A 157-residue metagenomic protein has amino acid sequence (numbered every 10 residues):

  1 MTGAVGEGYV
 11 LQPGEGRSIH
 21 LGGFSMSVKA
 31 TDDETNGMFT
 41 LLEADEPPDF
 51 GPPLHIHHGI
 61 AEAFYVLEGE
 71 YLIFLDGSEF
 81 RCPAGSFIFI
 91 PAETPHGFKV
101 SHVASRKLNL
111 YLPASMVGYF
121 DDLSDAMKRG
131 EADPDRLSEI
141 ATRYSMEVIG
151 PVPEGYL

Functional and structural regions predicted by a protein language model:
M1-F39, G130-L157: A short, N-terminal "cap"/entry segment at the start of jelly-roll beta-barrel domains of the cupin/DSBH fold
L11-Q12, G77-P95: Short acidic-glycine-tyrosine-enriched beta hairpin
G22, F50, H58, Y71 (+2 more regions): Hydrophobic small-molecule pocket/channel-lining residues, especially in calycin-type beta-barrels
G22, F74-D76, S101: Short strand-coil-strand connectors
S25-T31, L42-H57: Conserved short histidine dyad/triad with adjacent acidic residue
G59-Y71, D76: Glycine- and acidic-residue-biased ligand/ion/polar-headgroup-sensing regions
L72, P83, A92-V117: Ligand-binding loop in jelly-roll beta-barrel domains
V103-S145: A contiguous, mid-protein "functional segment" used to position or interact with cofactors/ions or partner subunits
